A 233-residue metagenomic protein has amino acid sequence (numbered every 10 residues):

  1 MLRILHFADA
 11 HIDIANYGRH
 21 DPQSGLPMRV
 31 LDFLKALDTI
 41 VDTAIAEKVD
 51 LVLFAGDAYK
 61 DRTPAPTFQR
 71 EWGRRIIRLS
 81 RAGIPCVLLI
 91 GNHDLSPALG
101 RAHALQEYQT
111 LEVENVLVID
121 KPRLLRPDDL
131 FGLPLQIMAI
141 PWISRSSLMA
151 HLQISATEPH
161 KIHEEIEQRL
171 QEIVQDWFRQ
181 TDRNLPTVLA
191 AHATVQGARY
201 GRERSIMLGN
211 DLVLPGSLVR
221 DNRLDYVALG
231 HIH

Functional and structural regions predicted by a protein language model:
M1-R75: N-terminal active-site segment of His-dependent metallophosphoesterases
I4, P85, P186-V188: Structural preference for beta-strand elements that scaffold enzyme active sites
D32, L79-S80, I154-A156: Short, charged/polar low-complexity linear motifs in solvent-exposed/disordered segments
A36-L37, V41, R75-R81, R169 (+1 more regions): Substrate-engagement module of ASCE P-loop NTPases
L51, P64, I90-H233: His/Asp/Glu-rich metal-coordinating catalytic cores of metallo-dependent phosphodiesterases/hydrolases acting on
A58-Y59, V87-G91: Short acidic, glycine/Ser/Thr-rich loop/turn "cap" segments at secondary-structure junctions
E71-G83, P215-R223: Catalytic-core regions built around general acid/base machinery
